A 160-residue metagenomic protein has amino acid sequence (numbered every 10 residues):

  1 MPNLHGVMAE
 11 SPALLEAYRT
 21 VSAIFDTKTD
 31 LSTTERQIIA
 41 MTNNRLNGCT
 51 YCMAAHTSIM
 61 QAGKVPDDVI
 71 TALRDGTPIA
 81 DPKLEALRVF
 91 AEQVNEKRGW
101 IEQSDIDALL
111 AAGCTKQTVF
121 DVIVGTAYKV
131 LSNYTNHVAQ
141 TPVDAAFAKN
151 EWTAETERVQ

Functional and structural regions predicted by a protein language model:
M1-Q160: Hydrophobic alpha-helical segments
